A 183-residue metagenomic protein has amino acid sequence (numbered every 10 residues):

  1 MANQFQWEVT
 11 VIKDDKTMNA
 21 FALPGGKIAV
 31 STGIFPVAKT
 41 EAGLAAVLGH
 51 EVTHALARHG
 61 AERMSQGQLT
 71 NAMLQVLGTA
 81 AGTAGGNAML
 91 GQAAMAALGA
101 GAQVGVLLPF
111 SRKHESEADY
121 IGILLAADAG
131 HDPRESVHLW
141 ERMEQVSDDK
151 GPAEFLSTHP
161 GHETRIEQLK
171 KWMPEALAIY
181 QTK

Functional and structural regions predicted by a protein language model:
M1-K183: A Zn2+-metalloprotease active-site environment signal
